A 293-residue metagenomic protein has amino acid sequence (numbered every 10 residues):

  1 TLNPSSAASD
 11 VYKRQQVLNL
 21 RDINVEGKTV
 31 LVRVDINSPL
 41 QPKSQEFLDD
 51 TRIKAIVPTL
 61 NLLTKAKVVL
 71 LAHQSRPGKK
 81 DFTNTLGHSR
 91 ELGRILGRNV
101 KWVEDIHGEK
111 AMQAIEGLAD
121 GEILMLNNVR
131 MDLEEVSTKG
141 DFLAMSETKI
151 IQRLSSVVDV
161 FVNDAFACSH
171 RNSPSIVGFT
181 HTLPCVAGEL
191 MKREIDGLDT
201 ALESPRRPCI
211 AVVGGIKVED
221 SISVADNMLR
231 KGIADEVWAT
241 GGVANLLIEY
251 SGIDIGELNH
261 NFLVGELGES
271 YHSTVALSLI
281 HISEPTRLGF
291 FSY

Functional and structural regions predicted by a protein language model:
T1-Y12, I280-Y293: Single conserved hydrophobic/aromatic residue that forms the stacking wall/gate of nucleotide- or nucleobase-binding
K13-N37, A55: N-terminal basic/disordered segments at the start of proteins
L31-V34, A66-S75, A239: Short beta-strand segments at enzyme active-site cores
S44-N61: Short catalytic helix/loop segments, enriched in acidic residues and glycine and frequently bearing histidine
K79-L96, V218-K231: Short, electropositive alpha-helical surface patch
T83-K149, I253-L279, S283, R287: Ligand-binding beta-strand-loop-alpha-helix segment within the catalytic cores of soluble metabolic enzymes
E109-S204: Divalent-metal (Mg2+/Mn2+/Ca2+)-assisted nucleotide/phosphate chemistry catalytic cores
E219-L279: Acidic, glycine-rich loop-and-beta core segments that form the ion-binding/anion-interacting portion of active sites
